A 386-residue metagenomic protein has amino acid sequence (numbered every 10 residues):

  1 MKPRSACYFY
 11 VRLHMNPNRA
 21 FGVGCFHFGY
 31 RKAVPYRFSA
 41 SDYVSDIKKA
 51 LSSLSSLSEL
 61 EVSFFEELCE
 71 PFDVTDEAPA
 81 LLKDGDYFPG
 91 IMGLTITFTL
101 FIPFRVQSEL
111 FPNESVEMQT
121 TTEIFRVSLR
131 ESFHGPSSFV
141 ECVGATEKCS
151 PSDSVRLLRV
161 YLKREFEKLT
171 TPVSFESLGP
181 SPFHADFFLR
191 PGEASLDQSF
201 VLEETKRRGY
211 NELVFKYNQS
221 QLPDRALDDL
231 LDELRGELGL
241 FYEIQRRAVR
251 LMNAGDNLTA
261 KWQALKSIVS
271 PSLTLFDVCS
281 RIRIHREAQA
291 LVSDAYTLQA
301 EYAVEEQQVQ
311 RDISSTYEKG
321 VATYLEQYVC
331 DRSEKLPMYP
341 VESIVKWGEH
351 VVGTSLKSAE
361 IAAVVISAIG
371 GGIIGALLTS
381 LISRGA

Functional and structural regions predicted by a protein language model:
M1-C149: N-terminal pre-transmembrane cytosolic regions of membrane proteins
Y8-Y10, F28-Y30, Y36, Y43 (+11 more regions): Sequence-level detector for tyrosine residue identity
Y36-V44, S53, L57-E61, P151 (+5 more regions): Intrinsic-disorder-associated interaction segments
K83-F276: Extended alpha-helical interaction modules
V269-G370: Membrane-associated alpha-helical segments
I369-I373, L377: Hydrophobic, lipid-facing residues on alpha-helical transmembrane segments of integral membrane proteins
A376-A386: Juxtamembrane boundary at the C-terminal end of a transmembrane helix
